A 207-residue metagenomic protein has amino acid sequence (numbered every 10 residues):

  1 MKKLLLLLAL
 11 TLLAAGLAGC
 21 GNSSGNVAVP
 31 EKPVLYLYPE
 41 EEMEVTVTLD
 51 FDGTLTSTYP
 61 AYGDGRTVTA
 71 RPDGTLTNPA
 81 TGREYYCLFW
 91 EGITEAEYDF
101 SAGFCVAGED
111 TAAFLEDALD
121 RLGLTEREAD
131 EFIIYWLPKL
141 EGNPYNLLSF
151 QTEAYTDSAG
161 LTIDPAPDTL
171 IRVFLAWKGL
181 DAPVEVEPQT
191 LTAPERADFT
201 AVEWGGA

Functional and structural regions predicted by a protein language model:
M1-L4: Positively charged n-region of N-terminal signal peptides that target proteins for export
L6-A14: Hydrophobic helical h-region of N-terminal Sec-dependent signal peptides in bacterial secretory/periplasmic proteins
A15-G19: C-terminal motif of bacterial Sec signal peptides marking the signal peptidase cleavage site
S23-A207: Protease-labile, long low-complexity intrinsically disordered regions enriched in Pro/Ser/Thr
